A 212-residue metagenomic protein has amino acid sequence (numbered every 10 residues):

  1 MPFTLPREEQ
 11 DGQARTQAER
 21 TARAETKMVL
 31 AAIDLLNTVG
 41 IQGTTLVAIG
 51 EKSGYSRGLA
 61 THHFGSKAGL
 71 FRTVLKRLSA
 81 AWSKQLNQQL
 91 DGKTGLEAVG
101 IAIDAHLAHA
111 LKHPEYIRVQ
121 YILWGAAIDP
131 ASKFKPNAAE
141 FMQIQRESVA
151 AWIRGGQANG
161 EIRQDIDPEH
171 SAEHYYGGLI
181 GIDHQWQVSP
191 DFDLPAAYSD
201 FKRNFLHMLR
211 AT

Functional and structural regions predicted by a protein language model:
M1-R23: N-terminal intrinsically disordered/low-complexity leader segments
K27, A31, L35-G69, T73: Helix-turn-helix
T38-Q42, H113, N159: Short coil/turn segments at alpha/beta junctions that flank glycine-rich nucleotide-binding fingerprints
T73, N87-Y116, P168-Y175, Y198: Hydrophobic alpha-helical connector segments
A80-S83, N87-Q88, K112, S132-N159 (+1 more regions): Amphipathic alpha-helical packing segments from all-alpha helical-bundle domains
A98, L111-P136: Amphipathic alpha-helical segments used for helix-helix packing
I117, K135-Q143, Q157-F205: Hydrophobic/aromatic-rich alpha-helical bundle segments in the mid-to-C-terminal region
